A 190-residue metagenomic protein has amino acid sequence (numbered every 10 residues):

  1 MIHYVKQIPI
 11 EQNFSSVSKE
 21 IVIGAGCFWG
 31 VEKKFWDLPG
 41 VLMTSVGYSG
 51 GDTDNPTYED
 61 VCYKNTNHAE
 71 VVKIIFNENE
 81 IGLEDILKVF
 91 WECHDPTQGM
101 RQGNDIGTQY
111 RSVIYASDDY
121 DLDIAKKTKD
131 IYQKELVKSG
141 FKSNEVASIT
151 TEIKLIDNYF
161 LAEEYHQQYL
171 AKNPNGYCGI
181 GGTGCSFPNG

Functional and structural regions predicted by a protein language model:
M1-G190: Flexible coil/turn and secondary-structure edge motifs
